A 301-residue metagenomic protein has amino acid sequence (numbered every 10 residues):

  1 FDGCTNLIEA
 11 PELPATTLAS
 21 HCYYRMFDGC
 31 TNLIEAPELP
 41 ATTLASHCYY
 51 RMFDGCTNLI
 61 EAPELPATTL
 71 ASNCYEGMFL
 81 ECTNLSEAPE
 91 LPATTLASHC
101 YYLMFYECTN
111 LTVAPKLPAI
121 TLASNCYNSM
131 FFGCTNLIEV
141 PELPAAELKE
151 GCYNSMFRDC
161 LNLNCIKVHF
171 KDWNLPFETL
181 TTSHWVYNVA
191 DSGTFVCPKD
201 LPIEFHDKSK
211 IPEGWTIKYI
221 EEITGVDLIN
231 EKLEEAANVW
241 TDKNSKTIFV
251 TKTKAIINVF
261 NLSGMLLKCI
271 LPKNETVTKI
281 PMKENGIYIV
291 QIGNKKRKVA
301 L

Functional and structural regions predicted by a protein language model:
F1-W240: Solvent-exposed loop and capping/linker segments of extracellular ligand-binding repeat ectodomains
N230-L301: C-terminal outer-membrane/trafficking sorting elements
